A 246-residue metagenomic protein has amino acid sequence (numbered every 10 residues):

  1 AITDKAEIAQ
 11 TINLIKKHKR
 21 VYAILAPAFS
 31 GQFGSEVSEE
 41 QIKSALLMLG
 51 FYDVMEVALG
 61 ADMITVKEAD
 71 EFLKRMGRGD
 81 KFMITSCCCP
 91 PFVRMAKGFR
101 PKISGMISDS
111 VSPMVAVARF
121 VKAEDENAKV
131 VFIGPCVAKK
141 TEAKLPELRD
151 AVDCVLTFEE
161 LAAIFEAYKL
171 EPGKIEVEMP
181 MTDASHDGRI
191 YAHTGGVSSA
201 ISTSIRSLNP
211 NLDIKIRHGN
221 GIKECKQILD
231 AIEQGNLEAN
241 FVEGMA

Functional and structural regions predicted by a protein language model:
A1: Cysteine-centered iron-sulfur cluster-binding motifs in ferredoxin-type domains/subunits of redox enzymes
D4-A246: Iron-sulfur-associated redox domains of electron-transfer enzymes in respiratory and anaerobic energy metabolism
